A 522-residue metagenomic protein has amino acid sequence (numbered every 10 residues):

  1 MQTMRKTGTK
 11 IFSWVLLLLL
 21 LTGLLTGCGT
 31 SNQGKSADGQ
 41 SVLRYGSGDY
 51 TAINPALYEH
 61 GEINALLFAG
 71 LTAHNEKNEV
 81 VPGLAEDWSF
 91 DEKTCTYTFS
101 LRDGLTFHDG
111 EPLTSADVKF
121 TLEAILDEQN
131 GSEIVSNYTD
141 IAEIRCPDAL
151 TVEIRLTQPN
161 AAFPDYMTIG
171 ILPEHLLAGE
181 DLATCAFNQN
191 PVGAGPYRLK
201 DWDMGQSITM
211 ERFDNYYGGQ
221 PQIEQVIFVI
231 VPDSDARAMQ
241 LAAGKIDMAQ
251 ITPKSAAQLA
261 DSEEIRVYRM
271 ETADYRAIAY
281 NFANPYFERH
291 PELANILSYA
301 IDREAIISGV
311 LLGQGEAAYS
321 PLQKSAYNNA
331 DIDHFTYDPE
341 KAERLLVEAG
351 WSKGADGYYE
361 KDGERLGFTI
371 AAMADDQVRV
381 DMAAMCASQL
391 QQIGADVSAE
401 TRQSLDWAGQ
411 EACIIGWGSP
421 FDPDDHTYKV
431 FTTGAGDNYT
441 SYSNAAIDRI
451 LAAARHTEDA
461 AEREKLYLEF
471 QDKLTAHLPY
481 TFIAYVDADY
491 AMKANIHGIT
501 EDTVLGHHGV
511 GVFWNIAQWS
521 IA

Functional and structural regions predicted by a protein language model:
Y45-E92, E123, V192-G193: N-terminal lobe/hinge region of extracytoplasmic solute-binding protein
G46-A65, L84-A85, E111, F163-L172 (+2 more regions): A structural "hinge/loop" feature
N75, E79, T168-P221, Q225 (+4 more regions): Gly/Pro-rich hinge or "lid" segments in bacterial periplasmic/extracellular proteins
D87-G131, E153, F287: Aromatic- and charge-enriched surface segment that lines or borders ligand/interaction sites
V135-L177: Surface-exposed binding/hinge segments that line and control ligand-binding clefts or catalytic entry sites
D203, A300-A330, V378-A387, A408-A522: Detector for C-terminal structural segments
R212-L259, A387, G394-S398: Ligand-site clamp/hinge motif
F287-E288, A317-G354, A374-R379: Structural transition elements
